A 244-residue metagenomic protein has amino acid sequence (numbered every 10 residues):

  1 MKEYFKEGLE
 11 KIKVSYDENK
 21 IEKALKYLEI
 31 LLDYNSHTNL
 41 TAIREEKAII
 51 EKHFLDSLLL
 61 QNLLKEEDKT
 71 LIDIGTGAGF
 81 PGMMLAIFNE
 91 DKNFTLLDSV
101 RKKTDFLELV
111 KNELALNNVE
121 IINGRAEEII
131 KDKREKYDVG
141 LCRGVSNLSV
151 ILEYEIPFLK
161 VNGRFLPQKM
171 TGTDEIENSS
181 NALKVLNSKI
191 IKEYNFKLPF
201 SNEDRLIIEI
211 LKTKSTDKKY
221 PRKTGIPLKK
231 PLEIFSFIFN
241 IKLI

Functional and structural regions predicted by a protein language model:
Y4-D68, I72, D105, L109-V119: Class I SAM-dependent transferase core
L31, L85, L107, K169 (+1 more regions): Residue-level signal for inorganic ion chemistry
R44, N123-R125, K192-Y194: Short loop/edge segments at beta-strand edges and connector loops that shape dinucleotide/nucleotide cofactor-binding
L58-S146, L152-E155: Conserved SAM/SAH cofactor-binding pocket of Class I
L109-E113, I176-L186: Active-site-proximal loop->helix
L159-V161: Helix-to-beta-strand junctions that scaffold the AdoMet/dcAdoMet cofactor pocket in Class I SAM-dependent enzymes
Q168-G172, N195: Short strand-turn motif at the edge of the Rossmann-like AdoMet-binding core
S180-I244: SAM/dcSAM-binding transferase cores
